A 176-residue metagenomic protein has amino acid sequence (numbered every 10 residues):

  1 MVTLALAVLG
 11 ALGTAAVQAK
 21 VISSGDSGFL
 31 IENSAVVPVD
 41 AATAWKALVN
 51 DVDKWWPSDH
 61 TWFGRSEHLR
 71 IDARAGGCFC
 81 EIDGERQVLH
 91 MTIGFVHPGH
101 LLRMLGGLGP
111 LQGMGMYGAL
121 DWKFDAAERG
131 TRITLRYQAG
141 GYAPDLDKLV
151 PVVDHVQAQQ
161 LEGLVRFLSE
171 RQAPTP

Functional and structural regions predicted by a protein language model:
V2-G13: Bacterial N-terminal signal peptides
A15-S66: Hydrophobic ligand-binding cavity/cleft-lining segments
S27, M114-A119, D154: Amphipathic hydrophobic-ligand
N33-A35, L89-F95, G118-A126: Hydrophobic/aromatic beta-strand elements that line small-molecule binding cavities or substrate pockets in beta-rich
V39-A41, L48-V52, W56-D59, A75 (+3 more regions): Sec/Tat-exported extracytoplasmic proteins
A44-L48, F79, I93, M104 (+2 more regions): Hydrophobic pocket/interface hotspot
G64-G109, E170-R171: Glycine-rich portal/gate segments that line the openings of hydrophobic small-molecule binding cavities
R132, Q138-P176: A conserved amphipathic terminal alpha-helix motif
